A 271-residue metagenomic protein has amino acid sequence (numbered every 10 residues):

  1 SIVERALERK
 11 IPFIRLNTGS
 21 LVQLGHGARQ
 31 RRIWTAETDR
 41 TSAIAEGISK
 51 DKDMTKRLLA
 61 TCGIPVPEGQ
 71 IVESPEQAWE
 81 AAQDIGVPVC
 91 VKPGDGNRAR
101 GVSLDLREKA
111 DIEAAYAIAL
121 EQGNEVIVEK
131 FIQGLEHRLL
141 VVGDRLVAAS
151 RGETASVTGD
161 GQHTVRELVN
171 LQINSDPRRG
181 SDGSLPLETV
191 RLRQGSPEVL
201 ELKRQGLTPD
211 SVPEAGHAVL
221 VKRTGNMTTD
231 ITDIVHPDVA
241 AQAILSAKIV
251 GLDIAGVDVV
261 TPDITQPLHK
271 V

Functional and structural regions predicted by a protein language model:
S1, L268-V271: Short, intrinsically disordered, charge-balanced linker/junction segments flanking boundaries in proteins
S1-T18, E37: Low-complexity, highly charged intrinsically disordered N-terminal segments that act as targeting/localization
V3, K56, W79, V199 (+1 more regions): Short glycine-/small-residue-rich flexible loop motifs, especially phosphate/cofactor-binding loops
R5, R9, C62, Q242-V250: Generic non-transmembrane alpha-helical segments
K10-P12, I64, V87, N124 (+2 more regions): Short aromatic/hydrophobic-glycine micro-motifs
S20-G25: Short polybasic amphipathic segments
A28-R193, H236-A241, K270: Active-site nucleotide/adenylate-binding loops and adjacent lid/helix of ATP-dependent enzymes
Q122, Q172-Q266: A long amphipathic alpha-helix within ATP-dependent nucleotide-binding catalytic cores
